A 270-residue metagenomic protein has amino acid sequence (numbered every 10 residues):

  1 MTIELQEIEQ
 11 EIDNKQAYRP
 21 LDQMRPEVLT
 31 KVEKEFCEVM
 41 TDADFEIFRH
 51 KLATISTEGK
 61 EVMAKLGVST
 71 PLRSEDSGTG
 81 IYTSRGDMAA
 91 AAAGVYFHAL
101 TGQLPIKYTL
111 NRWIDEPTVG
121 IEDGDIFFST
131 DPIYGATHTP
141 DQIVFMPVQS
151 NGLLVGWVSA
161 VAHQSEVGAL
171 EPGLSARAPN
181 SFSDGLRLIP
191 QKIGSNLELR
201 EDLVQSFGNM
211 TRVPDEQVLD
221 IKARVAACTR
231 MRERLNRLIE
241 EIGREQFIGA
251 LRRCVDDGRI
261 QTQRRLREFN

Functional and structural regions predicted by a protein language model:
L5-A89, P214-Q217, I221-V225, T229 (+2 more regions): Intrinsically disordered, low-complexity terminal regulatory regions
E35-S150, W157: Long, structured ligand/cofactor-binding scaffold of large enzymes
A93-L100, G135-P140, M146, G173-P179 (+3 more regions): Alpha-helix capping and helix-loop boundary segments enriched in small/acidic/polar residues
G102, G120, D141, C228 (+2 more regions): Active-site-proximal structural scaffolding
H138-I143, S159-A162, E171, E268-N270: N-terminal nucleophile
N151-N236: Mobile "lid/hinge" segments at catalytic clefts and subdomain interfaces of large enzymes
M231-N270: Accessory "access/gating" subregions that flank catalytic or transport cores
